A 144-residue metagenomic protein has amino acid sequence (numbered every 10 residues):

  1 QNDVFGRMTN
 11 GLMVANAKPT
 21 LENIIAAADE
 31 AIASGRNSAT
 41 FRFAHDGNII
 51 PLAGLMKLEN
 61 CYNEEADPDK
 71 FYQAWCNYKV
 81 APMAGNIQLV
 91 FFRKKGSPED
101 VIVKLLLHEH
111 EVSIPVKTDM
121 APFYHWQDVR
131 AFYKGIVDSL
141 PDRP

Functional and structural regions predicted by a protein language model:
Q1-P144: Non-catalytic terminal regions with compositionally biased, polar/charged low complexity
